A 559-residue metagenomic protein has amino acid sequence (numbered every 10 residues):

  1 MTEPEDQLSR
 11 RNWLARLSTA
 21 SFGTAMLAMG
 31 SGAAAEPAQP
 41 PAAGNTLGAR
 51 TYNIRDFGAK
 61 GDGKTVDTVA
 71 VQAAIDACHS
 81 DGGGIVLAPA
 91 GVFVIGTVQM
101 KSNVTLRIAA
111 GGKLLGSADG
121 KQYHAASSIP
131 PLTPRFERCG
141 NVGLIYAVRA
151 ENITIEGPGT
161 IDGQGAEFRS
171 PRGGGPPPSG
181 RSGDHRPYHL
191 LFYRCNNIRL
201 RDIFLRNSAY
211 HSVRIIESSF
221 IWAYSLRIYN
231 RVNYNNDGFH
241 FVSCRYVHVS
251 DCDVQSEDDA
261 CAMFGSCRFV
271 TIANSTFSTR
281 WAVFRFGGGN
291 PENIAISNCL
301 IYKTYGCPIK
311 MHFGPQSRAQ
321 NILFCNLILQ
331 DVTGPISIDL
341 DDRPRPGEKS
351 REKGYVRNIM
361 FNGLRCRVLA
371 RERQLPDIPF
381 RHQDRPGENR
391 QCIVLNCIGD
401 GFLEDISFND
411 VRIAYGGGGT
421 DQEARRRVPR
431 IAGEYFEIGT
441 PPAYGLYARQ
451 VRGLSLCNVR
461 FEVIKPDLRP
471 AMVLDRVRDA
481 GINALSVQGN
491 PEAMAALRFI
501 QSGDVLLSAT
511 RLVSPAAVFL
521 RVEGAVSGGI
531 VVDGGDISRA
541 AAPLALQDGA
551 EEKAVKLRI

Functional and structural regions predicted by a protein language model:
T2-I559: Extracellular/periplasmic carbohydrate-active domains that bind, remodel, or depolymerize complex polysaccharides
